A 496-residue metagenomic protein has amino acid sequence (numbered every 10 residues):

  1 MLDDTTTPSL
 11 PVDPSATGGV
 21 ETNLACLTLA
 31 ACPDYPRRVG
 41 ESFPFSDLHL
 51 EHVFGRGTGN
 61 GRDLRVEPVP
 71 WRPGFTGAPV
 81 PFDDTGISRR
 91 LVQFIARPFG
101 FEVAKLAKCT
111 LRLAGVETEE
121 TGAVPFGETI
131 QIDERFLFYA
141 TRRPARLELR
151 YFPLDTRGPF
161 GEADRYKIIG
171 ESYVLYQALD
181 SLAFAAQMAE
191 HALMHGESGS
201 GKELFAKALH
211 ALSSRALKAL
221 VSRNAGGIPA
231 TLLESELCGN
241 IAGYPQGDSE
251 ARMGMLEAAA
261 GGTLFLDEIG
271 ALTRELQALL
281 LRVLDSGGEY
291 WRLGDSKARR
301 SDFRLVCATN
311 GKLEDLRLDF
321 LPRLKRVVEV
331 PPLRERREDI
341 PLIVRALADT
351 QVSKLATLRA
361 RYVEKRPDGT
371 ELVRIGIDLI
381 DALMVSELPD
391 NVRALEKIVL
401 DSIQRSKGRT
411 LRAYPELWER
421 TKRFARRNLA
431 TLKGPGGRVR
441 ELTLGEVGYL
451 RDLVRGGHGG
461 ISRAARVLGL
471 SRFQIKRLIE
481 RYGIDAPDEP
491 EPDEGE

Functional and structural regions predicted by a protein language model:
M1-A25, A30-S42, L48-H49, F99 (+3 more regions): Bacterial C-terminal helix-turn-helix
L2-N23, F54, I95-K167, E171: C-terminal boundary/linker segments immediately following FHA domains
G18-T85: N-terminal beta-hairpin/loop module of FHA
D155-L179, T231, V385-E387, G436-L442: Dynamic helix-loop-helix/coil hinge segments at AAA+ ATPase domain boundaries and subdomain interfaces
K167, S181-G247, A258-T273, P332-R337 (+2 more regions): Conserved post-Walker A coupling segment in P-loop NTPases
R215-K218, L293-R304, G311-F424, G457-H458: Nucleotide-binding/hydrolysis machinery
A230-D248, A271, A278, R282-R292 (+3 more regions): AAA+ P-loop NTPase catalytic core and its hallmark functional loops
A260-T263, L279, S301-V306: Loop/turn-to-beta-strand initiation segments
